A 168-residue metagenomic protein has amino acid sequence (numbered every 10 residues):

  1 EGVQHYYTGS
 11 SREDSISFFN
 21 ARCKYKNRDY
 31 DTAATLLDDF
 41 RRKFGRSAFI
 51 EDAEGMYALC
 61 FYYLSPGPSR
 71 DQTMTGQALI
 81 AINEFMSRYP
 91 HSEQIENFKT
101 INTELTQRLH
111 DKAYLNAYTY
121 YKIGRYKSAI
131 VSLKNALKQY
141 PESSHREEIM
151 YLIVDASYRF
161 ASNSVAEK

Functional and structural regions predicted by a protein language model:
E1, S15-I16: N-terminal leader/linker segments that initiate helical-solenoid repeat arrays
H5-E13, R41-E51, P68-Q72, N83-T100 (+3 more regions): Short solvent-exposed coil/turn linkers within tandem alpha-helical repeat scaffolds
